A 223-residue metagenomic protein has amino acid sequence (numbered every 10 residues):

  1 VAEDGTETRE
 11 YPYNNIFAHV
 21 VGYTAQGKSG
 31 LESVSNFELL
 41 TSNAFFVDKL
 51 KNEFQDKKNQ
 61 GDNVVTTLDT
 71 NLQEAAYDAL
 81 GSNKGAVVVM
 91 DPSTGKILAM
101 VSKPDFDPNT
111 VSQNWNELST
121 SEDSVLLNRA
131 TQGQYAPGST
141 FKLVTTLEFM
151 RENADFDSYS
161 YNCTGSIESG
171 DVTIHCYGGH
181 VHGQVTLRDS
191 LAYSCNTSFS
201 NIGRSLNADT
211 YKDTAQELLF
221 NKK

Functional and structural regions predicted by a protein language model:
V1-A86, M100-A130, Q134: Extracytoplasmic/periplasmic proteins that interact with beta-lactams or build/remodel peptidoglycan
N52, S93-S139, V144-K223: Beta-lactam-recognizing serine transpeptidase/beta-lactamase-like catalytic domain environment
V87-P92: Short hydrophobic alpha-helical segments used for membrane anchoring or interfacial signaling
